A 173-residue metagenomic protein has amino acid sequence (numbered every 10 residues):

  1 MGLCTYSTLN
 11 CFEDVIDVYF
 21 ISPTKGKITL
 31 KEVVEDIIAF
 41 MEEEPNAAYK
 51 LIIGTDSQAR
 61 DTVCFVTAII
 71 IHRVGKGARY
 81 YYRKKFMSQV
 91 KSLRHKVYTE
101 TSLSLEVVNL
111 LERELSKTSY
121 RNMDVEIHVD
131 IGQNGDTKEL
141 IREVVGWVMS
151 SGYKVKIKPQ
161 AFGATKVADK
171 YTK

Functional and structural regions predicted by a protein language model:
G2-L51: Basic, amphipathic N-terminal segments that precede the first structured/catalytic domain
P45-A47, K117-D124: Short helix-terminating capping/connector loops at secondary-structure junctions
I52-T55, E126-G132: Short glycine-rich or small-residue beta-strand-to-loop segments that form or flank ligand, phosphate, metal/Fe-S
I53-G54, Q58-Y82: Acidic, metal-ligating active-site segments
T62-V66, D136-I141, V167-A168: A short acidic (Asp/Glu
C64, P159-K173: C-terminal edge-of-domain segments
M87-Y120: Acidic helix/loop or adjacent segment enriched in Glu/Asp that either coordinates divalent metal
V129-A161: Short, low-complexity, polybasic intrinsically disordered segments
